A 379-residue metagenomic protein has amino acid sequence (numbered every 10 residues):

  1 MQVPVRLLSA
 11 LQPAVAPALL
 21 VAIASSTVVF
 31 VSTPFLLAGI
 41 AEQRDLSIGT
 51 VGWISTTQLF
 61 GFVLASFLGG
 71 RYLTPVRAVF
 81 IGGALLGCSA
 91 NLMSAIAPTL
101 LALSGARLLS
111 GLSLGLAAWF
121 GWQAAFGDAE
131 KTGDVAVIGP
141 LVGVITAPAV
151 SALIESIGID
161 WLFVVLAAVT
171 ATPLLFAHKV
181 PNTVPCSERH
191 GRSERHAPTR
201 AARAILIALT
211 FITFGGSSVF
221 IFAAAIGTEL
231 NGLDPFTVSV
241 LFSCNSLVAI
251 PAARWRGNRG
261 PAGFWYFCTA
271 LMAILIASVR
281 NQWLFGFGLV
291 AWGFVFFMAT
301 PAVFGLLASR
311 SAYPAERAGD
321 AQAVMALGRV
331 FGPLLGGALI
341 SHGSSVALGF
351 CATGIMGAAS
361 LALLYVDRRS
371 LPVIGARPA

Functional and structural regions predicted by a protein language model:
P34-G49, I221-T237, G305, S309: Short amphipathic helix-loop junctions that connect adjacent transmembrane helices in Major Facilitator Superfamily/SLC
S47, A152-A168, A338-G357: A membrane-interface helix-boundary motif in multi-pass transporters
F60-L64, V240-R259: Transmembrane alpha-helices of Major Facilitator/SLC transporters
L64-P98: Conserved MFS/SLC helix-loop-helix module at the cytosolic interface between two early adjacent transmembrane helices
A106-G139: Cytoplasmic helix-loop-helix junction between adjacent transmembrane helices in 12-TM secondary transporters
V135-N182: Helix-loop-helix hairpin linking two adjacent transmembrane segments in secondary transporters
A262-V303: C-terminal transmembrane helical hairpin of 12-TM major facilitator-type secondary transporters
S311-S345, A352-T353: A late C-terminal transmembrane helix in Major Facilitator Superfamily
